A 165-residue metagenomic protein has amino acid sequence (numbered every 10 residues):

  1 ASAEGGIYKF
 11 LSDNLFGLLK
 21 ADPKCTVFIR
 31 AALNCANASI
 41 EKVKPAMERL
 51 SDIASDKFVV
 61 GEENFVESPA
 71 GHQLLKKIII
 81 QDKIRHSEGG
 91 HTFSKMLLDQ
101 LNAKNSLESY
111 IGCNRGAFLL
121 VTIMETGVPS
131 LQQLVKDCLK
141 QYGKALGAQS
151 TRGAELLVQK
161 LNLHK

Functional and structural regions predicted by a protein language model:
A1-K165: Eukaryotic gene-expression regulator signature that favors modular helical reader/repeat domains and their
